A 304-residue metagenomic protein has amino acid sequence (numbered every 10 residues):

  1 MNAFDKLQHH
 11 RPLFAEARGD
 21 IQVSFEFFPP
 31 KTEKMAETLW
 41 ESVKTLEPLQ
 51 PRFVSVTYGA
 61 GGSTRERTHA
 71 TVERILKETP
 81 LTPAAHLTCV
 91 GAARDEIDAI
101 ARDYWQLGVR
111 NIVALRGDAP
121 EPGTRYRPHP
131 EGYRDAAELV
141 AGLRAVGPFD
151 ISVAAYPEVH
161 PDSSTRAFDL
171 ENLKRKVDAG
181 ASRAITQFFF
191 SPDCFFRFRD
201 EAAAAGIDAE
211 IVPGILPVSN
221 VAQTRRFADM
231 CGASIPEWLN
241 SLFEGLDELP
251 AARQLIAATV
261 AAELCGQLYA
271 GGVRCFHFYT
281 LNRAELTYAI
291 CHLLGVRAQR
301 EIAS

Functional and structural regions predicted by a protein language model:
N2-V56: Conserved N-terminal beta1-alpha1 strand-loop-helix module at the mouth
A3-L13, M35-A36, G62-R74, A93-A99 (+4 more regions): Active-site-adjacent beta->alpha loops and helix N-cap segments on the catalytic face of soluble alpha/beta enzymes
F4-L13, P130-Y156, D208-L264, L293-S304: Active-site pocket-lining/capping segments in soluble small-molecule metabolic enzymes
Q22-W40, P83-D95, D150-F168, G245-T259: Active-site mouth loops of central-metabolism enzymes
E26, V54, Y104, K176 (+3 more regions): Conserved, mostly hydrophobic/aromatic
F27-P30, T57-G61, H86-A92, G117-D118 (+5 more regions): Active-site beta-loop-alpha junctions enriched in small/polar residues
I97, G147-I235: Active-site-adjacent structural elements that line small-molecule/cofactor binding pockets in enzymes
